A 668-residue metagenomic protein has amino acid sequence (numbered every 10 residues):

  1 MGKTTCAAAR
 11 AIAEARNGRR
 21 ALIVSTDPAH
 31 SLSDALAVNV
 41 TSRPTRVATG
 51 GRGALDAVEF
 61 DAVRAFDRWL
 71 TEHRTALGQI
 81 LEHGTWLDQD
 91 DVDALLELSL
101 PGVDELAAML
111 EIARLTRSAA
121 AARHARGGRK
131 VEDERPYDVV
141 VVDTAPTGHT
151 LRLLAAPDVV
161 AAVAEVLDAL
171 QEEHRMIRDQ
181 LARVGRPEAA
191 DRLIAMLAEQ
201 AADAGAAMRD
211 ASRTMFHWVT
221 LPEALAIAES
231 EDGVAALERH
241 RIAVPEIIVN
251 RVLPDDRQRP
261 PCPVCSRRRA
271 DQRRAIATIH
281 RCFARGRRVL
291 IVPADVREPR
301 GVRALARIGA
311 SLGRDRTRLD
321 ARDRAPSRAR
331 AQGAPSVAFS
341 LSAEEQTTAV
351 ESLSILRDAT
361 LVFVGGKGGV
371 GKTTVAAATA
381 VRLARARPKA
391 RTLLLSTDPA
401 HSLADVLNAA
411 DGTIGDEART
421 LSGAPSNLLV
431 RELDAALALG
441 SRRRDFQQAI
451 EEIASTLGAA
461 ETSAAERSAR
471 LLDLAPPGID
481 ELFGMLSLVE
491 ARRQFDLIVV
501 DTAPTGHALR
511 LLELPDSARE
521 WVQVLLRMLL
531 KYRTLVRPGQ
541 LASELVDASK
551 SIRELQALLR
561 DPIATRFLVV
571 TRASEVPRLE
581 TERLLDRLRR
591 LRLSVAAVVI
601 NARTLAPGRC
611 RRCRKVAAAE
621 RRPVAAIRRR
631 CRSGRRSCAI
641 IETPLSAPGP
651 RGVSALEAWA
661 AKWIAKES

Functional and structural regions predicted by a protein language model:
M1, C6-V142, T147-G205, S352 (+5 more regions): Nucleotide-state-sensitive switch-loop elements of NTP-binding domains
M1, G369-V370: ATP-binding Walker
N39, A48, A201-A359, R419-T420 (+1 more regions): C-terminal lobe/tail of nucleotide-utilizing enzymes
A62, P146, P222-E223, R297 (+5 more regions): Short beta->alpha junction loops/turns
S99-G102, T220-E223, G369, G478 (+1 more regions): Short, charged/polar micro-motifs that form catalytic or ligand-binding hotspots
G366: The Walker A (P-loop) glycine that initiates the GxxxxGKT/S ATP-binding motif of P-loop NTPases
